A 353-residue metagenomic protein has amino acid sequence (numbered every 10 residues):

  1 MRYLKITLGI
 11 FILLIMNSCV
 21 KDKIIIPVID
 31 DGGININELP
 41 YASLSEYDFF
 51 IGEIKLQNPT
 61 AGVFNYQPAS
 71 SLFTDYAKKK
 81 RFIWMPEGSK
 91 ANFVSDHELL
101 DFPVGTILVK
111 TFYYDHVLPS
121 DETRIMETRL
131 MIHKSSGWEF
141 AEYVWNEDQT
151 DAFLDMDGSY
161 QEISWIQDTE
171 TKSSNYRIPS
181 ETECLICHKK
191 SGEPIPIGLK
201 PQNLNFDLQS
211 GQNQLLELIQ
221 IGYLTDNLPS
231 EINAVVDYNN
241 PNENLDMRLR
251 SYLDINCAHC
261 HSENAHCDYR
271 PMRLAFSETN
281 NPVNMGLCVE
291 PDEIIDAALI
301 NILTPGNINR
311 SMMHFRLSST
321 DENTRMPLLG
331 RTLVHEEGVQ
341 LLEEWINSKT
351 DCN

Functional and structural regions predicted by a protein language model:
R2-G9: Sec-dependent signal peptide recognition, specifically the positively charged N-region followed immediately by
I15-S18: C-terminal motif of bacterial Sec signal peptides marking the signal peptidase cleavage site
V20-I29, V117-N353: Sequence context surrounding c-type heme c attachment/ligation sites in exported
I26-V94, Y113-D115, R124-M131, G137-D155: Conserved small-residue
H97-L100: Short, surface-exposed secondary-structure edge patches
F102-G105: Short, well-ordered loop/turn sites that connect or cap secondary structure elements
